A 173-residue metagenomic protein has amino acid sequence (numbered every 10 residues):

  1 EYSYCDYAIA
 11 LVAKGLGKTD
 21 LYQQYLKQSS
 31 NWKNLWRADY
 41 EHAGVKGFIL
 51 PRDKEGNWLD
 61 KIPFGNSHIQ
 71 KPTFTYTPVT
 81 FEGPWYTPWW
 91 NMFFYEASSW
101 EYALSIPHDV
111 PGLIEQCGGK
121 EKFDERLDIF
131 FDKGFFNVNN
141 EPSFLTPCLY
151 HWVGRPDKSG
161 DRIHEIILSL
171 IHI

Functional and structural regions predicted by a protein language model:
E1-Y4: Hydrophobic, small-residue-rich alpha-helical packing segments that form membrane-like cores
A10, K14-H151, P156, G160 (+1 more regions): Catalytic cores of carbohydrate-active enzymes
I171-I173: Conserved small/polar residues in nucleotide/adenosyl-binding loops
